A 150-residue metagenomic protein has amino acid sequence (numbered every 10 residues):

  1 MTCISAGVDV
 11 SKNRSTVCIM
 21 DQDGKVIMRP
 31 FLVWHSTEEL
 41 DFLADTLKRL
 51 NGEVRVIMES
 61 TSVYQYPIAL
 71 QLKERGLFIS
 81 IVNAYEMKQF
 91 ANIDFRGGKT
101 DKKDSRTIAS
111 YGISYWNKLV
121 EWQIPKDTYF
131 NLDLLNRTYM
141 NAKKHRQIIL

Functional and structural regions predicted by a protein language model:
M1-L150: Phosphate- and other anionic-substrate recognition elements at nucleic-acid/protein interfaces
